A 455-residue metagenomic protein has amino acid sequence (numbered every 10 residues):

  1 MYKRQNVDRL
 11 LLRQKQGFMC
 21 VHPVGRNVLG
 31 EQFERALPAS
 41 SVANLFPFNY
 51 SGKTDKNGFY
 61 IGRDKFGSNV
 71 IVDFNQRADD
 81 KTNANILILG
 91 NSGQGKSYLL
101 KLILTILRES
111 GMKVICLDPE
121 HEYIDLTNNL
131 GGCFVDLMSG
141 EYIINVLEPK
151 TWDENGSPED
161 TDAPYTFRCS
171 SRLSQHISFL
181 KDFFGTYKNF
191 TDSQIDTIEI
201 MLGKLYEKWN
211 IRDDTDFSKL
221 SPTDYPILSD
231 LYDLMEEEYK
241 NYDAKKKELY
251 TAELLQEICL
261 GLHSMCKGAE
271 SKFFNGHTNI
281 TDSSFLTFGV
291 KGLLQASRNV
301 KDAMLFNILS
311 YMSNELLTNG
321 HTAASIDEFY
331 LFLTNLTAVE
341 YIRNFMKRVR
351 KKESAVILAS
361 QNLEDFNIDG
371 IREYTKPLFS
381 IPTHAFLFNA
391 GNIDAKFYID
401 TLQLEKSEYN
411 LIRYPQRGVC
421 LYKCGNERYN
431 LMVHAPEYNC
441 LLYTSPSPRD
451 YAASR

Functional and structural regions predicted by a protein language model:
M1-Y2, Y443-R455: Single conserved hydrophobic/aromatic residue that forms the stacking wall/gate of nucleotide- or nucleobase-binding
Q5, Q16-V70, Q76, P119-C133 (+6 more regions): P-loop NTPase motor domains
Q76-N83: Phosphate-binding P-loop
I88: Hydrophobic anchor at the beta1->P-loop junction of P-loop NTPases
G93: Walker A (P-loop) phosphate-binding loop of P-loop NTPases
K96: Conserved lysine of the Walker
L99: Hydrophobic positions on the alpha1 helix immediately C-terminal to the Walker A/P-loop
T375-F386: A short helix-turn-beta junction within AAA+ P-loop NTPase domains corresponding to the substrate/partner-engaging
